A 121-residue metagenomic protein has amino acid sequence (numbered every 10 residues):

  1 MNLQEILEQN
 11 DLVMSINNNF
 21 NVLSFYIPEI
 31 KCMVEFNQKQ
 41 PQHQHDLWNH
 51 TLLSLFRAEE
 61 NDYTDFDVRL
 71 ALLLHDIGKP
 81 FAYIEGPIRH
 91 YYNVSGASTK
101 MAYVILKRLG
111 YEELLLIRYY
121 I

Functional and structural regions predicted by a protein language model:
M1-I16, N21: Non-catalytic interface/linker regions that flank or bridge core catalytic/transmembrane domains
N2, S15, L53, M101-I105: A general alpha-helix detector
N2-E5, I27-L53, G78-I88: Active-site flanking loop/helix segments enriched in acidic
L7-N10, D46-W48, N93-K100: Short acidic alpha-helix initiation/capping motifs at coil-to-helix transition points, especially at protein N-termini
D11-V13, N21-I27, D62-Y63, I77-A82: Short helix-capping/linker segments at secondary-structure and domain boundaries
L12, I16, L23, T51 (+1 more regions): Short runs of predominantly hydrophobic/aromatic residues within well-ordered alpha helices that form helix-helix
N19, S54, S98: Conserved hydrophobic/aromatic pocket- or pore-lining residues that grip, position, or stack substrates in active sites
R57-I121: Divalent metal-dependent catalytic cores for phosphoryl transfer on phosphate-bearing substrates
